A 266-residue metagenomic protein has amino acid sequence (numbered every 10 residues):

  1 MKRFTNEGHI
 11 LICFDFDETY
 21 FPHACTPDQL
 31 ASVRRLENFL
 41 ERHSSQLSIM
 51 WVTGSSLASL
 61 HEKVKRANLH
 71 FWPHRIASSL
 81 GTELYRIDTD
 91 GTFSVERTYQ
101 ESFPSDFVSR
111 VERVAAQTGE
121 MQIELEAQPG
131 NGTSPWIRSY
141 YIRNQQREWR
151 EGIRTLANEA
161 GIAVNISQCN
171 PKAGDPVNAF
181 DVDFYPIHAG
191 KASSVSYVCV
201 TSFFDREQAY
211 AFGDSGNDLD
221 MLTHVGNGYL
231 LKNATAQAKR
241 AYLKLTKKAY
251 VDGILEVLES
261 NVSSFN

Functional and structural regions predicted by a protein language model:
M1-F16, Y20, R34-R42: Non-catalytic pre-domain segments flanking phosphatase-related domains
E7, Y185-N266: Mg2+-dependent phosphoryl-transfer enzymes with acidic/Ser/Thr/Gly-rich catalytic loops
G8-H9, Q46-L47, P73, L80 (+2 more regions): Short, well-ordered alpha-helix to beta-strand connector turns
I10-I12, H74, A209: The start of beta-strands in P-loop NTPase/AAA+ ATPase cores
P22-A31: Conserved ATPase-coupling elements of RecA-like P-loop NTPase cores
A31-Q128: Active-site phosphate-binding/coordination module
I87-R97, F180-F184, S260-F265: Short, surface-exposed amphipathic charged segments that create phosphate/polyanion-binding patches used for binding
V114-Y210, G216-H224: Conserved acidic, metal-coordinating active-site core of Asp-based, Mg2+-dependent phosphoryl-transfer enzymes
